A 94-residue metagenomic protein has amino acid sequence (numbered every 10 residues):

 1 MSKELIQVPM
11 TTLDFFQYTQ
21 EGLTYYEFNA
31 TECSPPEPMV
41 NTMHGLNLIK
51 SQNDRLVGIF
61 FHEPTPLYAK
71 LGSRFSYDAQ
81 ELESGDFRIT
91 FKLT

Functional and structural regions predicted by a protein language model:
M1-C33, V40, N47, S51 (+1 more regions): Long, charged, low-complexity intrinsically disordered regions
N29-E32, R55-F61: Short, glycine-/small-residue-enriched flexible loop/hinge segments at domain edges that mediate gating
E63-P66: Short acidic beta-strand-loop surface patches of small beta-rich interaction domains
